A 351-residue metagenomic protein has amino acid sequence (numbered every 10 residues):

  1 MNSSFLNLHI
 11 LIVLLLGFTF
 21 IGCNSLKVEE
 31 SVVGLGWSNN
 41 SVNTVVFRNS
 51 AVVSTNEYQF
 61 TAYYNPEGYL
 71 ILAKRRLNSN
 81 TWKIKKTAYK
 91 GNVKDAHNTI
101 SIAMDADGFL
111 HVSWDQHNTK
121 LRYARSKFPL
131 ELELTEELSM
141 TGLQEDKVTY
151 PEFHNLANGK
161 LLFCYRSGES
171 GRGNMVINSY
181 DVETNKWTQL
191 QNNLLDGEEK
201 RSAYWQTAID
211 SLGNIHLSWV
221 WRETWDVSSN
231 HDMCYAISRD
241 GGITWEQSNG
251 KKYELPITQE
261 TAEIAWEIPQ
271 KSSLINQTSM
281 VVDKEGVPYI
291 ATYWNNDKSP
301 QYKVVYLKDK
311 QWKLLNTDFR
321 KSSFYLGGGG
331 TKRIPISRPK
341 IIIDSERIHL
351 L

Functional and structural regions predicted by a protein language model:
M1-I10: Bacterial N-terminal signal peptides that target proteins for export
S4, G17-T19, Q59: Intrinsic disorder/low-structure terminal segments
V13: Short, surface-exposed linear motifs at loops/turns and structural transition points
L16-E29: Bacterial Sec-dependent signal peptides at the C-terminal "C-region" and cleavage site
L26-L351: Extracellular, repeat-based ectodomains that mediate carbohydrate processing or recognition
